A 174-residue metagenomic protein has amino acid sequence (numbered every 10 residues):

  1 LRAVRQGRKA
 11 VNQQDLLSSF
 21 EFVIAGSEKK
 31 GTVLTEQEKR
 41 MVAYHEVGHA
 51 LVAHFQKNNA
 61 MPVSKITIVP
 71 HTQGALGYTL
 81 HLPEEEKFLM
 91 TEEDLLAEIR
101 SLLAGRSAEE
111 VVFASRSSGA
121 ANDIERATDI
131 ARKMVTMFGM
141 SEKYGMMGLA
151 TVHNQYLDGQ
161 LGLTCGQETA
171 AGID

Functional and structural regions predicted by a protein language model:
L1, A10-Q13: The conserved phosphate-sensing helix
L1-R5, L17: C-terminal helical "lid" of AAA+/P-loop NTPase domains
R5-Q6, F22, A53, K57: Conserved amphipathic alpha-helical interaction elements at protein-protein interfaces in regulatory, energy-coupling
R8-A10, K65: Residues at or immediately flanking beta-strands
L16-V33, V111: Active-site scaffold of zinc-dependent metalloenzymes
G31-M41: Short pre-active-site segment immediately N-terminal to the catalytic Zn-binding motif
R40-Y44, A50-D174: Soluble catalytic regions of large protease machineries
